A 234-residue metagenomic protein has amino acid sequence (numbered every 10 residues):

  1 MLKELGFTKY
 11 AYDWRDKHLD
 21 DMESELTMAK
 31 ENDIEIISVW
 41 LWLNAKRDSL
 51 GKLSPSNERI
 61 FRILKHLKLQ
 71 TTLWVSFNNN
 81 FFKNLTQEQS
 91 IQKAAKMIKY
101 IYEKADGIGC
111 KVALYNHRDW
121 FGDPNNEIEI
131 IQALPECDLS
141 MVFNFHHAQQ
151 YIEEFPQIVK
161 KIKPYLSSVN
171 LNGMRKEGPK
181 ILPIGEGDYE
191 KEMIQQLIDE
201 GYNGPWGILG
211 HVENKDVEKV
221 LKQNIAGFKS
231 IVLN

Functional and structural regions predicted by a protein language model:
M1, K99, E103, K111 (+3 more regions): Histidine-acidic metal/acid-base catalytic patches
M1-H18, I37, L67-Q70: Catalytic domains of carbohydrate-active enzymes, especially glycoside hydrolases
E4-L5, N32, L67, I108 (+2 more regions): Structural motif
Y10-S24, L43-S56, F82-L85, H117-P124 (+3 more regions): Acidic-and-aromatic substrate-binding clefts and catalytic sites of carbohydrate-active enzymes
A11, S38-W40, T72-W74, A113 (+2 more regions): Conserved beta-strand positions in the central sheet of alpha/beta enzyme cores
H18-A45, K52-K65, M97-A105: Aromatic-lined substrate-binding rim segments of carbohydrate-active enzymes
D33-E35, H66-Q70, G109, K229-N234: Structural alpha-beta junctions
L50-M141: Active-site acidic/histidine proton-transfer and metal-coordination neighborhood in alpha/beta enzyme cores
